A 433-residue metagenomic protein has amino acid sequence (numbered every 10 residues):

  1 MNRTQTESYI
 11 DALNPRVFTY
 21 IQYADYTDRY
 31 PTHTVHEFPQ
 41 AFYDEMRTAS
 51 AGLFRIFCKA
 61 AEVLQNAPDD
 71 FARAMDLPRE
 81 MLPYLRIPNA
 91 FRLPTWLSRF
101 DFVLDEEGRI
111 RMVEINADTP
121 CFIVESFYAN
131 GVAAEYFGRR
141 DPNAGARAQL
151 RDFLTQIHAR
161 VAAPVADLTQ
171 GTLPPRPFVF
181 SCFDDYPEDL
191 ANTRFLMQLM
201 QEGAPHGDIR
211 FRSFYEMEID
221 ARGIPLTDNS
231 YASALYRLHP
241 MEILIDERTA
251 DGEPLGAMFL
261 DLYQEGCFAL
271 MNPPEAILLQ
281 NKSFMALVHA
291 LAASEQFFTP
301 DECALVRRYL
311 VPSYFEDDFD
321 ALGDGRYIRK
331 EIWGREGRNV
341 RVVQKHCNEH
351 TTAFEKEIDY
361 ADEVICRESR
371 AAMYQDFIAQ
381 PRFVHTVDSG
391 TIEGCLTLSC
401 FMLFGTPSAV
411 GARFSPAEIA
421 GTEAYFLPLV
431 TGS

Functional and structural regions predicted by a protein language model:
M1-S433: Preference for protein termini
